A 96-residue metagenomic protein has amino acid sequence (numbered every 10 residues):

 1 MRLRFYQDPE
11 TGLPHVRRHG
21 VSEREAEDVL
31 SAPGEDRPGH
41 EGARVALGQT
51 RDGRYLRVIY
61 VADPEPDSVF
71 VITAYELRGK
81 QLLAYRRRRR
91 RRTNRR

Functional and structural regions predicted by a protein language model:
M1-R96: Ribonuclease/tRNase effector modules and their secretory precursors
